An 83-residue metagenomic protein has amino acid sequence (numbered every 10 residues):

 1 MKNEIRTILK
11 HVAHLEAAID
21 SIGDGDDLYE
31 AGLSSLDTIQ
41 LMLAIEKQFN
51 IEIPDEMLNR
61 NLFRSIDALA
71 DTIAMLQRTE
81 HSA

Functional and structural regions predicted by a protein language model:
M1-A18, D71-A83: Thiotemplate assembly-line natural product biosynthesis machinery
A13-E30, F49-N59, A83: Phosphopantetheine carrier-protein modules
S35: Catalytic nucleophile serine of serine hydrolases, specifically the conserved "nucleophile elbow" pentapeptide
L41, K47-Q48: A short, structured beta-strand/loop element
M57-A68: AMP-binding/adenylate-forming catalytic domain of the ANL superfamily
